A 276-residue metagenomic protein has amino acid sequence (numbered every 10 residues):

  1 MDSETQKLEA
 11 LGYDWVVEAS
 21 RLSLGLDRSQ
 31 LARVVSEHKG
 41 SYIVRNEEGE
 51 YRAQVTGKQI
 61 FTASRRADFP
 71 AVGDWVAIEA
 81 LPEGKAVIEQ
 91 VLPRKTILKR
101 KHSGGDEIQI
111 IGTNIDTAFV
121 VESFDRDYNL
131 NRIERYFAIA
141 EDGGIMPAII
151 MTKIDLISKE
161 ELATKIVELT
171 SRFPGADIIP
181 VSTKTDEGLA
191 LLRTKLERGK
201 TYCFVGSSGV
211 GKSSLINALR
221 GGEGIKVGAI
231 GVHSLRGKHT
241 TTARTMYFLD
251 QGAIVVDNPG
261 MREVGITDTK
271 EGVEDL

Functional and structural regions predicted by a protein language model:
M1-E141: C-terminal effector/interaction modules appended to NTPase cores
M1-L8, R28, S64-P82, P93 (+5 more regions): Helix-rich effector regions associated with P-loop NTPase G domains
S41, R94, V121-F124, I139 (+9 more regions): Conserved, well-folded catalytic cores of nucleic-acid-processing and energy-transducing macromolecular machines
E89, I179, V256: General small-molecule cofactor/ligand-binding pocket signal
N129-L130, S158-A163, G265-T269: Conserved ATPase-coupling elements of RecA-like P-loop NTPase cores
M146, D155-V210: Canonical P-loop GTPase G-domain recognition
S208, S213-S214, A218: Walker A/P-loop
